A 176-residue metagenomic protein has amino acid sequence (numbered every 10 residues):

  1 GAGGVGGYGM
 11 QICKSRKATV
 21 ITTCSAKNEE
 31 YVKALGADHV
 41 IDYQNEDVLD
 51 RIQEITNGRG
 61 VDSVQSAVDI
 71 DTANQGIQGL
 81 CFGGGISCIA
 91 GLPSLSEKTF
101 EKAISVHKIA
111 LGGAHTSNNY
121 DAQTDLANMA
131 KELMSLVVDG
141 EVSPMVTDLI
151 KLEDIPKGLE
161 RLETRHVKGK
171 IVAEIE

Functional and structural regions predicted by a protein language model:
G1-N45: Mid-domain Rossmann-like dinucleotide-binding core that forms the NAD(H)/NADP(H) cofactor-binding site
I21, I41, D62-S66, A122 (+1 more regions): Glycine- and other small-residue-rich loops at beta-strand/loop junctions that grip anionic moieties
C24-K27, Y43-D47, A67-V68, I150-D154: Short beta->alpha linker loops
K33-A34, I77, E163: Non-catalytic positions within long, well-ordered alpha-helices that form the structural scaffold/packing of enzyme
A37, N57-V61, V142, I155: Local beta-strand N-terminus motif with an aromatic residue
V40-I109: Glycine-rich cofactor phosphate-binding loops and adjacent beta1-alpha1 units of small-molecule cofactor enzyme domains
K98-D148: C-terminal substrate-binding/catalytic core of Rossmann-like NAD(P)-dependent dehydrogenases/reductases
V138-D148, P156-E176: C-terminal capping/lid region of NAD(P)-dependent oxidoreductase domains
